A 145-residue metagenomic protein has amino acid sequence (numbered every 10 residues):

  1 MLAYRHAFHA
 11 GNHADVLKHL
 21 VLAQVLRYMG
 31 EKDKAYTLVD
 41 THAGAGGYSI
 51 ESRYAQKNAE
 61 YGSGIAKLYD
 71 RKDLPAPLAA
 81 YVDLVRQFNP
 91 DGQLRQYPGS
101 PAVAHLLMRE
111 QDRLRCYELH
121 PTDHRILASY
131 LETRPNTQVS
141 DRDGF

Functional and structural regions predicted by a protein language model:
M1-D33, S49-S63: Class I SAM-dependent methyltransferase Rossmann-like catalytic core, especially the SAM/SAH-binding loop
G11, T41-A43: Glycine-rich His-Gly loop
K18, D40, E118: Acidic active-site catalytic centers that drive phospho-/nucleotidyl reactions and related ester hydrolyses
K32-D40: Gly/serine-rich nucleotide phosphate-binding loop at the start of the catalytic core of nucleotide/ADP-ribose-handling
Y36, A45-F145: Class I S-adenosyl-L-methionine-dependent methyltransferase module
